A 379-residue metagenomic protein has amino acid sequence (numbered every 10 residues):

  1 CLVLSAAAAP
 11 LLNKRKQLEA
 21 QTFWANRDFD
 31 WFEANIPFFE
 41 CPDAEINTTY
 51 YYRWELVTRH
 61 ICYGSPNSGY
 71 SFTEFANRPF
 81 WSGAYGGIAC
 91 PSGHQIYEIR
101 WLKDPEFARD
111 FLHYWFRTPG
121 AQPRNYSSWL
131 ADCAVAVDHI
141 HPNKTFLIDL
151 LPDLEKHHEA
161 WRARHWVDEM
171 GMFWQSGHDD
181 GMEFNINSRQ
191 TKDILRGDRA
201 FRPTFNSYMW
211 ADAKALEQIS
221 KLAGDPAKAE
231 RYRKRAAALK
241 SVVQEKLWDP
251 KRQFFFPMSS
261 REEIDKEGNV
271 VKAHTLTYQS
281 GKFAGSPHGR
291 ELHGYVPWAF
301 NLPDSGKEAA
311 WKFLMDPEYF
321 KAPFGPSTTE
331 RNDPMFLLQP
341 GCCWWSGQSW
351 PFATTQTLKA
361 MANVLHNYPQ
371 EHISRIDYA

Functional and structural regions predicted by a protein language model:
C1-L2: N-terminal export leaders
A6-A8: Boundary at the C-terminal end of the N-terminal hydrophobic targeting segment
K14-K16, A20-E33, P37-C41, N47-Y52 (+4 more regions): Catalytic cores of carbohydrate-active enzymes
L18-L151, E155, F283-L302, K307-A309 (+4 more regions): Substrate-binding groove/exosite segments of carbohydrate-active enzymes
N67-C90, H94, L151-A200, K221 (+1 more regions): Active-site lining segments of carbohydrate-active enzymes
E74-N77, H113-G120, D179-F201, V270-Q279 (+1 more regions): Acidic/His metal-coordination segments adjacent to aromatic residues that form catalytic metal sites in metalloenzymes
A223-I264, K307-A379: Non-catalytic carbohydrate-binding regions of carbohydrate-active enzymes
